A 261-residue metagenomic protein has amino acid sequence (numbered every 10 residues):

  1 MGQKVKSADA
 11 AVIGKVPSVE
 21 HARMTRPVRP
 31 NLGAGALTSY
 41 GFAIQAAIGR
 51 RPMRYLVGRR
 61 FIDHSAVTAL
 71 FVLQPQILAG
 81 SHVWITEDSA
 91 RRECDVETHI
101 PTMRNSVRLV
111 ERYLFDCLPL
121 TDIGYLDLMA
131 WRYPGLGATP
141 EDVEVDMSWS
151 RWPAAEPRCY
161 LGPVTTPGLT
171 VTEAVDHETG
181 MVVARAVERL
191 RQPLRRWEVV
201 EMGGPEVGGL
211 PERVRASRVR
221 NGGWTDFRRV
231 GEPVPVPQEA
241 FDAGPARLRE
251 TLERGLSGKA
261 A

Functional and structural regions predicted by a protein language model:
M1-V16, A261: Short, low-complexity, intrinsically disordered N-terminal peptides in bacterial proteins
G2-S7, P101-M103, V107: Catalytic cores of nucleic-acid ligases and guanylyltransferases
K4, Y55, R60-F61, V214-V219: Positively charged, low-complexity intrinsically disordered regions
D9, K15-T102: N-terminal mature ectodomain segment of secretory-pathway/periplasmic proteins
F71-P75, T86, D95-H99, N105-V110 (+2 more regions): Gly/Pro-enriched, hydrophobic low-complexity segments that function as extracytoplasmic propeptides/linkers
G135-G137: Eukaryote-specific, intrinsically disordered low-complexity regulatory segments in nuclear proteins, enriched
A246-A260: Short, low-complexity, Pro/Ser/Thr/Gly-rich segments in the mature regions of secreted, periplasmic
